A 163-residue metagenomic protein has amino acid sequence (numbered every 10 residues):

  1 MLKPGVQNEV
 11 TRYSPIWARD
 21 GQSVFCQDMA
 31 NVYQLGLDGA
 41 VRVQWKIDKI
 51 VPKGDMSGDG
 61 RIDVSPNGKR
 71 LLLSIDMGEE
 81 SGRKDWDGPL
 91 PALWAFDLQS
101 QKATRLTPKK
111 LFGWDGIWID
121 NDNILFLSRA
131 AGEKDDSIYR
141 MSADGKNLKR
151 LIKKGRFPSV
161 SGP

Functional and structural regions predicted by a protein language model:
M1-P163: Sequence signature of WD/YWTD-type beta-propeller architectures
